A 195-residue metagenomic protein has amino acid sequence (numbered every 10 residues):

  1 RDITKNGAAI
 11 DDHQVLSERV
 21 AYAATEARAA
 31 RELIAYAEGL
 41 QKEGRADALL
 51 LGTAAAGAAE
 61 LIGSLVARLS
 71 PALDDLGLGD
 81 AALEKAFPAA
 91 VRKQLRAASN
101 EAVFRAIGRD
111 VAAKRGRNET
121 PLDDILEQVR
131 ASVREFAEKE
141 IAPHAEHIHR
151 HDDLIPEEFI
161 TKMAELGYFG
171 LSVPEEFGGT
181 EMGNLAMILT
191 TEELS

Functional and structural regions predicted by a protein language model:
R1-N184, I188, E193-S195: Flavin-dependent oxidoreductase catalytic core characteristic of acyl-CoA dehydrogenase/oxidase-like enzymes
